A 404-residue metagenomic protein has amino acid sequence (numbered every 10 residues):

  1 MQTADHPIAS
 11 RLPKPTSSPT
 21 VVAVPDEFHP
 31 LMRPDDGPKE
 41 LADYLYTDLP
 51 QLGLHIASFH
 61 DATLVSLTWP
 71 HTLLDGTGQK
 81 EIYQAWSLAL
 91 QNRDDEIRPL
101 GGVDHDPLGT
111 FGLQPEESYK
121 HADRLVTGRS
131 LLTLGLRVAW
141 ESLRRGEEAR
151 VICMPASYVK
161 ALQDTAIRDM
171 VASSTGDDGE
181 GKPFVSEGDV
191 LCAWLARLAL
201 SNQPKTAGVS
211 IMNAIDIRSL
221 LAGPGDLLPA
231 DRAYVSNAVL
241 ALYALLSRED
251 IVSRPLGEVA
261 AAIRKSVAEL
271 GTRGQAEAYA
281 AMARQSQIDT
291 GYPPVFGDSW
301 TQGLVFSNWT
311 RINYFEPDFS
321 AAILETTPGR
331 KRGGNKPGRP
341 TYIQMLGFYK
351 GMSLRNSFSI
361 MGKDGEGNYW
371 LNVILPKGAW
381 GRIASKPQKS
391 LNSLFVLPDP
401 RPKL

Functional and structural regions predicted by a protein language model:
M1, L100-R168, S173, S201-K205 (+1 more regions): Short amphipathic alpha-helices and their capping loops
M1-V24, R145-V151, L220-A222, A244-V252: Acyl-group handling in specialized metabolite and lipid biosynthesis
M1-V65: Acyl-thioester-dependent condensation/acyltransferase catalytic cores
P38-A42, P50-G53, L136-V138, T290-P293 (+1 more regions): Eukaryotic intrinsically disordered and solvent-exposed regulatory patches
G76-R93, K205-A207: Classical protein tyrosine phosphatase
E96-V103, D178: RING-type zinc-finger domain of E3 ubiquitin ligases
V151, P155-L404: Acyl-CoA-dependent O-acyltransferases
